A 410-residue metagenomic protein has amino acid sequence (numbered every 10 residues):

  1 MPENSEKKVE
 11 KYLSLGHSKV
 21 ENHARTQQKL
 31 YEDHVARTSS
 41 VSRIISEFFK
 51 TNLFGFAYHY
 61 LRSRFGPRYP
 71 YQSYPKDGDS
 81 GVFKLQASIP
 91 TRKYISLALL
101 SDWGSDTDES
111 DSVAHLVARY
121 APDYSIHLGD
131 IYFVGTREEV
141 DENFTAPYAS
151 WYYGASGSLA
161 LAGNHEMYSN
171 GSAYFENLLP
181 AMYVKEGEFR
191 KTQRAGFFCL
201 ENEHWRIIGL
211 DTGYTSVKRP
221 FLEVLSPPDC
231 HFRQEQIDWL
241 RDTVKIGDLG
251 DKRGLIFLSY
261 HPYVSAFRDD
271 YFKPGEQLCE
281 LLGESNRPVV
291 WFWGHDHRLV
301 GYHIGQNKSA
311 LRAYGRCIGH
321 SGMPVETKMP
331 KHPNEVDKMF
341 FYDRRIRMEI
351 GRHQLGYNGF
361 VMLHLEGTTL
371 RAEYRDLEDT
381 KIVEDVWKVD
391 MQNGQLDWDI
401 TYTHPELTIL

Functional and structural regions predicted by a protein language model:
M1-Y124, T145-A160, S172, E188 (+4 more regions): Acidic, histidine-bearing metal-coordination/catalytic regions of metal-dependent phosphoesterases
Y60-Q86, T91, E138-K252, D269-V290 (+2 more regions): Extended active-site neighborhood of metal-dependent phosphoesterases/phosphodiesterases
D102, G129-D130, G163-N164, L210 (+2 more regions): Active-site glycine-centered loops adjacent to acidic/histidine catalytic or metal-binding residues that shape
D102-G104, I131-Y132, V224-D229: Second-shell loop/turn segments in exported
G104-D108, F133-E138, V264-D270: Acidic-and-aromatic substrate-binding clefts and catalytic sites of carbohydrate-active enzymes
V117-V134, V289: Active-site metal-binding motif and surrounding structural segment of the metallo-beta-lactamase
P262-Y263, P324: C-terminal structured domain segments across diverse proteins
